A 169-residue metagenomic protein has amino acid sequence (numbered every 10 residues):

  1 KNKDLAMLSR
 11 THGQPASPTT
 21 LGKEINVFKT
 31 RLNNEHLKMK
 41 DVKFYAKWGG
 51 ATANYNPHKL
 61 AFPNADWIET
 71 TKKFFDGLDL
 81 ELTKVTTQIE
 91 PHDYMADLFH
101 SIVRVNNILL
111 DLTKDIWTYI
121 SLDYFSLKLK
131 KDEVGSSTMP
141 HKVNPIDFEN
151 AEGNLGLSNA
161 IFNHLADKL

Functional and structural regions predicted by a protein language model:
K1-A6, S17: Hydrophobic alpha-helical hairpins/lids featuring a short glycine-rich hinge
L5-L8, L127: Glycine- and aromatic-rich loop/turn segments at beta-sheet edges
M7-T11, T86-I89: Short coil/turn segments at secondary-structure boundaries
H12-A16: Gly/Thr-rich phosphate-binding loop signature of adenosyl cofactor/nucleotide-binding cores
S17-K168: Internal glycine-rich alpha/beta core junctions
